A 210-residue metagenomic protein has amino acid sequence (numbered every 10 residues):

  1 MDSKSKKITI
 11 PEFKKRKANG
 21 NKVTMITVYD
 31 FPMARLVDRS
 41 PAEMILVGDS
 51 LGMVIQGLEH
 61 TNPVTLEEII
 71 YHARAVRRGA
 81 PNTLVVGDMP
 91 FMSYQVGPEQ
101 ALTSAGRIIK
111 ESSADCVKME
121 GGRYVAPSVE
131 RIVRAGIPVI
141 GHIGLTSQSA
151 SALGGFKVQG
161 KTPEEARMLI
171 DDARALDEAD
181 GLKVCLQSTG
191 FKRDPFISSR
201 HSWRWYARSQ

Functional and structural regions predicted by a protein language model:
D2-S209: Alpha/beta enzyme core
